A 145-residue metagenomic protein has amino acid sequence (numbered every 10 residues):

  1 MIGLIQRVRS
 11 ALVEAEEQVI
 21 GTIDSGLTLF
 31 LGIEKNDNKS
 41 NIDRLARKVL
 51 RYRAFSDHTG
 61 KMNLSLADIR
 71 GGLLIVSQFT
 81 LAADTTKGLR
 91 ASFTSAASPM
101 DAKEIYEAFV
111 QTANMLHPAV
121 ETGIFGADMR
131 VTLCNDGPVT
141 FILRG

Functional and structural regions predicted by a protein language model:
M1-L29: Long, amphipathic alpha-helical "stalk/connector" segments that mediate intersubunit docking and mechanical coupling
Q6, G32, S77, T132 (+1 more regions): Short beta-strand segments
Q6-V8, I69, C134-D136: A short, compositionally biased micro-patch
Q18-R70, S77-Q111, M115, E121: Compact, glycine-rich, soluble single-domain proteins
F79-T80, G126, N135, G145: Short, flexible active-site-adjacent loop segments at beta-strand->alpha-helix junctions, enriched in small/polar
F93-A96, D136-G145: Short, low-complexity, polybasic intrinsically disordered segments
E121-P138: Short, active-site-adjacent segments that bind or coordinate small-molecule cofactors and metal centers
